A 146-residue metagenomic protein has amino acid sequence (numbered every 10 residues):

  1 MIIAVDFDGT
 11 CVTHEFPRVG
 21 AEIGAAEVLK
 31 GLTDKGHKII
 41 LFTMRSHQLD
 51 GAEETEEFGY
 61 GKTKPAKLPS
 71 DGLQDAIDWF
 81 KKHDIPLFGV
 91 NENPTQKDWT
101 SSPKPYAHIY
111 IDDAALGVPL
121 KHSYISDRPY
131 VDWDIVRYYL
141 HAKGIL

Functional and structural regions predicted by a protein language model:
M1-L146: HAD-like aspartate-dependent phosphatase fold
